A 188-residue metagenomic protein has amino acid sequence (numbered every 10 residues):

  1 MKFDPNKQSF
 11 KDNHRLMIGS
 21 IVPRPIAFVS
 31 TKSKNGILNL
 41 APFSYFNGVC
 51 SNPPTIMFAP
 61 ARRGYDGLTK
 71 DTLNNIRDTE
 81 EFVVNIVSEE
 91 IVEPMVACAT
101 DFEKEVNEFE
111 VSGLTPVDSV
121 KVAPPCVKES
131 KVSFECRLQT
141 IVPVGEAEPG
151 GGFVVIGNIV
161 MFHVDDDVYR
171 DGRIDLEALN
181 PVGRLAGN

Functional and structural regions predicted by a protein language model:
M1-N188: Basic, polyanion-binding surface patches
